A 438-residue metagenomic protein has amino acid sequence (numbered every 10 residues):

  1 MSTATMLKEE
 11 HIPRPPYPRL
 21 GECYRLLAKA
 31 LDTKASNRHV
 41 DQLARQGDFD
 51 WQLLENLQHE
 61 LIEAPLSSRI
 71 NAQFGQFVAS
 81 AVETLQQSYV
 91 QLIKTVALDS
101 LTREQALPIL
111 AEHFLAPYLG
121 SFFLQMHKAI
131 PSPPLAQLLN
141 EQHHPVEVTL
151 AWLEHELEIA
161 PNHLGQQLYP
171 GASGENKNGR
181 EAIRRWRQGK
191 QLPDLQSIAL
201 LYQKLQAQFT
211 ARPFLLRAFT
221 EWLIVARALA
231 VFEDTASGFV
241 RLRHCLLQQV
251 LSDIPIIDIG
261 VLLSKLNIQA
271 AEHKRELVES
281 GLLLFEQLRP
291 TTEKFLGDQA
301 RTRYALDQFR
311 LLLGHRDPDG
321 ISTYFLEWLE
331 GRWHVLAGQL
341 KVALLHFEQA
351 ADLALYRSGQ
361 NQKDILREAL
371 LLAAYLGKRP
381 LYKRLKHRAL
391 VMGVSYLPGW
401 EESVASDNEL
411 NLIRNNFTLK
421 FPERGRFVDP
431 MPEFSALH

Functional and structural regions predicted by a protein language model:
M1, L26-T33, G47-D48, E55-V90 (+1 more regions): DNA major-groove recognition helix of helix-turn-helix/homeodomain DNA-binding modules
T3-Q52, A111-P170: A short, Lys/Arg-rich alpha-helix, primarily the initiator
F74-F114: Amphipathic alpha-helical protein-interaction segments
Y89-L92, L107-A129, L412-F417, E433-L437: Charge-dense, extended regions
Q137-P145, T149-E154, A182, K190-K204 (+1 more regions): Disordered, low-complexity "stalk" and linker segments at domain junctions of extracellular and cell-surface proteins
Y169-D194: Recognition helix of helix-turn-helix/homeodomain-like DNA-binding domains that insert into the DNA major groove
P213-Q249: Short, charged recognition helix plus adjacent turn of helix-turn-helix-like nucleic-acid-binding domains
A236-L437: Extended amphipathic alpha-helical coiled-coil/heptad-repeat regions
